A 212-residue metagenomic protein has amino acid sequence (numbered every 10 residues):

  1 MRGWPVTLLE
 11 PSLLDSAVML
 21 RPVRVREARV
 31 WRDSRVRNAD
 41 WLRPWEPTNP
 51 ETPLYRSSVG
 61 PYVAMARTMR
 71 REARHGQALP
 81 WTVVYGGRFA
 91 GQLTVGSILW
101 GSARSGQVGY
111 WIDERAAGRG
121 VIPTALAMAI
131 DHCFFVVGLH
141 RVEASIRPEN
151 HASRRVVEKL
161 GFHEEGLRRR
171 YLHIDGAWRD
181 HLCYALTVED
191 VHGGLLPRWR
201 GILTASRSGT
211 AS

Functional and structural regions predicted by a protein language model:
M1-R115, W178-S212: GNAT-family acyltransferases
P50, P148-E149, L172: Positions that flank functional sites
W81, H132-F134, F162: Conserved hydrophobic/aromatic "anchor" residues that stabilize well-ordered secondary structure elements
G87, G120, N150, G176: Conserved G/P- and acidic residue-centered "switch" motifs that form tight phosphate/ATP-binding loops in soluble
W111-I112, G118-H132, H151-K159: Conserved acetyl-CoA-binding loop-helix of GNAT-fold acetyltransferases
F135-S145: Conserved GNAT acetyl-CoA-binding A-motif
S145, H163-D180: Conserved catalytic-core motifs of GNAT/GCN5-like acyltransferases
